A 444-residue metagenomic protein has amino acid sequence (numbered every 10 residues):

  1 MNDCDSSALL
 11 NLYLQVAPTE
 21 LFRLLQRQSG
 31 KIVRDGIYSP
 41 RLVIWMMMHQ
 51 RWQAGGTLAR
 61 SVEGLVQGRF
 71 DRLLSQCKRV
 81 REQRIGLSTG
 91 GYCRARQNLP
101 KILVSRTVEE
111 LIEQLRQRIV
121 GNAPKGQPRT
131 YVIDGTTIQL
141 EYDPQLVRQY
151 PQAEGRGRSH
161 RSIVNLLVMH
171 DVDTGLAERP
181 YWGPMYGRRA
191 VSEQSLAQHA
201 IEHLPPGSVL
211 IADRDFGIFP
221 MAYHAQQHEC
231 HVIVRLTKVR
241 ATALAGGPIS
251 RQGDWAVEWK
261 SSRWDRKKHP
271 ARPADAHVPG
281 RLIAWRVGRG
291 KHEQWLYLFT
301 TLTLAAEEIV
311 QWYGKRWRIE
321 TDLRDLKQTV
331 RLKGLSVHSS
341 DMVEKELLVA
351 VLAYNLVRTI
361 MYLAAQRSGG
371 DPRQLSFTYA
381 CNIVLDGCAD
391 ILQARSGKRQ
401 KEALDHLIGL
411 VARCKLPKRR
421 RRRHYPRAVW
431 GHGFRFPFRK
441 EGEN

Functional and structural regions predicted by a protein language model:
M1-R60, N98-L99, R106-T107, K125-R129 (+3 more regions): Single, function-defining residue in the core of a domain
T57-R81: DNA-recognition alpha helix
G64, G91-R94, E110: Generic beta-strand or strand-like secondary-structure segments
S75-K101: Major-groove recognition helix of helix-turn-helix-like DNA-binding domains
L103-L115: Short Lys/Arg-enriched helix C-cap and helix-to-coil transition segments that create basic nucleic-acid-contact patches
I119: Active-site phosphate-binding and catalytic loops of NTP-dependent enzymes
N122: Extended Lys/Arg-rich, glycine-bearing segments that form polyanion-binding/interaction patches within enzyme domains
R148-A153: Short Pro/Gly-enriched beta-strand edge/turn motifs at strand-loop
